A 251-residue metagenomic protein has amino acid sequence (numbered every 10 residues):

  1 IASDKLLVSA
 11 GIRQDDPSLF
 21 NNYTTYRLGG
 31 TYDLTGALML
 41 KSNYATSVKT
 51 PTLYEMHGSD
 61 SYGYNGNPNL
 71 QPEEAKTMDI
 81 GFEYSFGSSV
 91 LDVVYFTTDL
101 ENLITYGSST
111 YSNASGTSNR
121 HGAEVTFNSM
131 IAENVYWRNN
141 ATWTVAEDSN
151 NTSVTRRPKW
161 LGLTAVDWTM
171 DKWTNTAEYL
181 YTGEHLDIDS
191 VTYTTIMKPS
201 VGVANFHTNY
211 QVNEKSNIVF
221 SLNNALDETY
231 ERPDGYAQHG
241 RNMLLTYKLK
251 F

Functional and structural regions predicted by a protein language model:
I1-L38, E147: Signature of Gram-negative outer-membrane beta-barrel scaffolds
I1-V8, Y95-D99, A114-D189, Q211-N217 (+3 more regions): Gram-negative outer-membrane beta-barrel transporters
L7, G29, D33, M39 (+7 more regions): Membrane-spanning beta-strand positions in outer-membrane beta-barrel proteins
D15-L19, A37, A45-P51, G58 (+6 more regions): Structural signature of outer-membrane beta-barrel domains
F20-T25, L53-D60, G66-P68, L103-Y111 (+3 more regions): Outer-membrane beta-barrel translocator domains and adjoining extracellular loop/strand segments of Gram-negative
N22-T24, E74-M78, S85-G87, T117-H121 (+3 more regions): Residues that define the transmembrane beta-barrel architecture of outer-membrane proteins
T31, G81-E83, W168, H239-F251: Outer-membrane beta-barrel "beta-signal"
D33, M39-K41, Q71-H121, N128-M130: Membrane-embedded beta-barrel scaffold of Gram-negative outer-membrane proteins
